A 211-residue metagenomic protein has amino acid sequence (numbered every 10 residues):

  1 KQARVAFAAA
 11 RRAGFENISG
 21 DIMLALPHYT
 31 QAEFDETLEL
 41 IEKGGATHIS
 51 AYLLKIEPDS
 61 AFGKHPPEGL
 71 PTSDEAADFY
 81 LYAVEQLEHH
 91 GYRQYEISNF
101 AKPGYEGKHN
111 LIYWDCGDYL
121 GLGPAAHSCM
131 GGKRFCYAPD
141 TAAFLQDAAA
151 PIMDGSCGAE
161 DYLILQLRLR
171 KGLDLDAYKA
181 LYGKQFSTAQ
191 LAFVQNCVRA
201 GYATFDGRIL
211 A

Functional and structural regions predicted by a protein language model:
K1-K184: C-terminal scaffold of the Radical SAM
P67, I112-Y113, A189-F193, T204-F205: Alpha-helix boundary/capping detector
F100, G207-L210: Short, Lys/Arg-rich nucleic-acid/phosphate-binding segment
L181, L210-A211: Generic amphipathic alpha-helical segments used as scaffolds and interaction surfaces in large, multi-domain proteins
G183-R199: Short amphipathic alpha-helical interaction segments
V198-R208: A short, conserved structural fragment
